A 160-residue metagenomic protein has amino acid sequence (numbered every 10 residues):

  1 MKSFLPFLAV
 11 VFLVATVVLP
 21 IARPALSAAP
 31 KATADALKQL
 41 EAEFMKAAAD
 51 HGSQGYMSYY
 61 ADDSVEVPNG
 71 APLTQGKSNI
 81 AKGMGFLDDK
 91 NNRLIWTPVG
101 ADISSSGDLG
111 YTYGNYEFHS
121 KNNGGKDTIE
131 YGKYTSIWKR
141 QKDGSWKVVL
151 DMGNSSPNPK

Functional and structural regions predicted by a protein language model:
M1-V11: Bacterial N-terminal signal peptides that target proteins for export
L13-D62, P159-K160: Short, low-complexity N-terminal intrinsically disordered segments enriched in polar/charged residues
A15, G114-F118, S136: Preference for bulky hydrophobic residues occupying beta-strand positions in well-ordered beta-sheet regions
R23, Y131-P157: Short beta-strand edge/turn micro-motifs at domain boundaries
K31-K38, D50-D108, Y113-N115, S120 (+1 more regions): A solvent-exposed, acidic/Ser-Thr-rich amphipathic alpha-helical stretch
F44, A71, I103, G153-S155: Residue-level detector of flexible, active-site-proximal loop/helix-junction positions within diverse enzyme catalytic
F44, W96-P98, W138: Tryptophan-centric aromatic hotspots in well-structured domains and transmembrane helices
H119-N122, S156-P159: A short local loop/turn or secondary-structure capping micro-motif enriched for an aromatic residue
